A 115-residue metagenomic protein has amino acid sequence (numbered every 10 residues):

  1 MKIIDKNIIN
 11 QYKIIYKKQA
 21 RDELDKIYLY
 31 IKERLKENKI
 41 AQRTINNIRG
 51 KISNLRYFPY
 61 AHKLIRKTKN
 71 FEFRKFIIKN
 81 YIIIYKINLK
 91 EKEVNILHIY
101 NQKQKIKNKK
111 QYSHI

Functional and structural regions predicted by a protein language model:
M1-E72, H114: Basic, Lys/Arg-enriched alpha-helical interface segments
K2-I3, L35, I78-I82, K86-I115: Enriched for short, Lys/Arg-rich terminal
R74-F76: Short acidic-hydrophobic surface loop/beta-edge motif
